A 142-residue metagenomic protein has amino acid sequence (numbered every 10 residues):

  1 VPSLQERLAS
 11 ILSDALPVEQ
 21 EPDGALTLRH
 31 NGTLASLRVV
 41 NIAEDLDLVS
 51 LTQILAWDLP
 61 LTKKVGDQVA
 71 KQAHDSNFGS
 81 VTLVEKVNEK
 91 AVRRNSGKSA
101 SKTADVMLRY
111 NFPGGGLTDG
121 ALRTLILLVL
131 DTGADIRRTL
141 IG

Functional and structural regions predicted by a protein language model:
V1-I42, F78, V84: Charge-rich, low-complexity N-terminal segments
P2, L59-K63, G116-R123: Ordered, soluble secondary-structure elements with a strong preference for glycine-centered loop motifs and nearby
I11, A15, Q68-S76, L125-T139: Conserved short hydrophobic interaction patches
Q20, A43-D45, A100-K102: Solvent-exposed loop and beta-edge segments used for protein-protein assembly and interaction
A35-L59: A short acidic-to-branched-hydrophobic micro-motif
S50-D105, R109: Short, internal acidic amphipathic alpha-helical interface segments that mediate docking to partner proteins
N88-L127, D131-G142: Well-ordered alpha/beta subsegment
